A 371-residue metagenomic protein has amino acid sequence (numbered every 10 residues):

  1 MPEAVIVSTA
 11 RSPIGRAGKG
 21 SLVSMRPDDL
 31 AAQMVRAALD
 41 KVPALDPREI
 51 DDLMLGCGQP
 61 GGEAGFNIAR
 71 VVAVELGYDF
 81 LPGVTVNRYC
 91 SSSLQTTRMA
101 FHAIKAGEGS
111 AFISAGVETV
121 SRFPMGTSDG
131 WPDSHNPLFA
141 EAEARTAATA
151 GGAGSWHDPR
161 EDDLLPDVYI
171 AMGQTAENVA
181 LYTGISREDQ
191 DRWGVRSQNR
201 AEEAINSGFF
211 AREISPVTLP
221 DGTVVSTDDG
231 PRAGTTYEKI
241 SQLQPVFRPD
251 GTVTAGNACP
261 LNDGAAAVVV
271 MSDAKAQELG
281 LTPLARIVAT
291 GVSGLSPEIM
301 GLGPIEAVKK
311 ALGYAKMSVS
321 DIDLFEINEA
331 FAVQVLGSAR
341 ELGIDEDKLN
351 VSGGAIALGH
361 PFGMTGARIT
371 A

Functional and structural regions predicted by a protein language model:
M1-V72, L76, T175-R187, A204 (+3 more regions): Conserved active-site "lid/cap" helical segment
R11-P13, S24-Q33, A44, G152 (+3 more regions): N-terminal extracellular/periplasmic Venus flytrap/periplasmic-binding protein-like
P47-G56, V84-R88, F112-G116, D189-R196 (+4 more regions): Beta-strand segments within the central parallel beta-sheet cores of soluble alpha/beta enzyme folds
C57-F112, G152, D167-I170, G234-P260 (+1 more regions): Conserved catalytic cysteine-centered active-site region of acyl-thioester-dependent Claisen-condensing enzymes
A73, V84, R88-E118, G126 (+4 more regions): Active-site-proximal alpha-helical scaffold in enzymes
A111-N178: Flexible glycine-/small-residue-enriched beta->alpha junction loops that bind anionic phosphate/pyrophosphate groups
D273-D321, A339: Glycine- and Gly-Pro-enriched alpha-helical subdomains that act as flexible, kink-prone "lid/hinge" or packing modules
